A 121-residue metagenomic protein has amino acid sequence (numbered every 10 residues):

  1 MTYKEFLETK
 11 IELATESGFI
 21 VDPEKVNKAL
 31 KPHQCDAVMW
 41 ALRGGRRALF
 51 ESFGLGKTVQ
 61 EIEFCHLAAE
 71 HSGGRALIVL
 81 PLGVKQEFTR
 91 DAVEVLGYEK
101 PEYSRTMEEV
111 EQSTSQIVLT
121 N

Functional and structural regions predicted by a protein language model:
M1-E51, L55-N121: SF2 helicase/translocase NTPase motor core, specifically the RecA-like lobe 1 inter-motif segment between Walker
